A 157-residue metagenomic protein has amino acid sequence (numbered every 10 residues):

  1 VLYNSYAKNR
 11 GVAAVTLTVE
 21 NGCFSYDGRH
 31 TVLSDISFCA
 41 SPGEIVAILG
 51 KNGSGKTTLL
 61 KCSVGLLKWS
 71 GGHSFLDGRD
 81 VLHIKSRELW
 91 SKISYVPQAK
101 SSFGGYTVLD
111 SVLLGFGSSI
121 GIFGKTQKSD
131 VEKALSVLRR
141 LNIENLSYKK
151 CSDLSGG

Functional and structural regions predicted by a protein language model:
L17, V32-D35: Conserved structural motif at the start of ABC-family nucleotide-binding domains
L17-G28, S74: Conserved beta1/A-loop at the N-terminus of ABC ATPase nucleotide-binding domains
L49-K51: The feature captures the beta-strand-to-loop junction immediately N-terminal to the Walker
V64: Helix-to-loop junction immediately C-terminal to a conserved catalytic motif
G72-D80, L89: Conserved ABC transporter NBD signature motif
K128-L146: Conserved ABC ATPase "signature" region
K149-L154: Conserved ABC ATPase signature
